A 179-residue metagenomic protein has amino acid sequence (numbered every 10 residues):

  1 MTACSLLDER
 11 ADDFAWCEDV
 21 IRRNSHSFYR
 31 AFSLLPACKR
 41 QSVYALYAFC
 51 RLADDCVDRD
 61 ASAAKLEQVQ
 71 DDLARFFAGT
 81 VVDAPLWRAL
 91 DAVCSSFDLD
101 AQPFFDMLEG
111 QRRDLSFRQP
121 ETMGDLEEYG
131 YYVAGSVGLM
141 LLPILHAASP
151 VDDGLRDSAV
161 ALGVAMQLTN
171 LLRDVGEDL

Functional and structural regions predicted by a protein language model:
M1-L179: Acidic catalytic motifs of isoprenoid enzymes
